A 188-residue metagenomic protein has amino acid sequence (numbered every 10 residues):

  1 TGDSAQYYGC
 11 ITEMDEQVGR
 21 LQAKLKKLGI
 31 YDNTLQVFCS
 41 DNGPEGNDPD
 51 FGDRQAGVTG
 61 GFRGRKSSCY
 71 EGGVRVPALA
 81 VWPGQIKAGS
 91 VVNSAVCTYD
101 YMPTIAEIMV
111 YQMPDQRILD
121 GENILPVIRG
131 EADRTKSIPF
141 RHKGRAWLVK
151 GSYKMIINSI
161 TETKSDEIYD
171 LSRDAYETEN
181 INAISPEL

Functional and structural regions predicted by a protein language model:
G2-E13: The substrate-binding groove and active-site-proximal loops of carbohydrate-active enzymes, especially glycoside
E13-D50: Metal-dependent active-site segment of extracytoplasmic phospho-/sulfohydrolases and closely related
A23, K27, N33, G73 (+4 more regions): Secreted, luminal/periplasmic, and some membrane-associated catalytic domains that remodel anionic oxygen-ester
K26-I30, M113-P114, E187: Structural helix-adjacent loops and short alpha-helical linkers that scaffold large soluble proteins
N33-L35, Q55, R75, K164-S165: Conserved catalytic motifs of the protein kinase core domain
L35-V37, L79, Y169: Hydrophobic/aromatic beta-strand patches that form the interior of the parallel beta-sheet core in alpha/beta enzyme
P44-C69, Q85-S90, S94, T98-S172 (+1 more regions): C-terminal cap/loop subdomain of S1 sulfatases and analogous C-terminal strand-loop tails that border
E179-P186: Active-site-proximal N-terminal segment of extracellular/periplasmic enzymes that hydrolyze or transfer
